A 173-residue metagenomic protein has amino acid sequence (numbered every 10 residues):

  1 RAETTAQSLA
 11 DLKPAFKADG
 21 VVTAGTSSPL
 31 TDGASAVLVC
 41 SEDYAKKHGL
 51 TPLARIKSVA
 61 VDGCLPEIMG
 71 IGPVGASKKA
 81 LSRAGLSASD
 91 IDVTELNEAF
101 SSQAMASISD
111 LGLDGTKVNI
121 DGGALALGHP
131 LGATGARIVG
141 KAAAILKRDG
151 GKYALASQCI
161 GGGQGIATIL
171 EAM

Functional and structural regions predicted by a protein language model:
R1-K47, D110-K117: N-terminal extracellular/periplasmic Venus flytrap/periplasmic-binding protein-like
K13-F16, A60, L81-A84, A104 (+3 more regions): Structural signal for hydrophobic packing residues in well-ordered secondary-structure cores of soluble enzyme domains
D19-A36, K57-R83, L96, A126-K141: Active-site pocket-shaping loop/turn-to-helix segments
T23-C40, G135-M173: Conserved beta-strand-centric core segments of catalytic alpha/beta enzyme folds
A45-P52, K78-V93, I108-G112: Phosphate/pyrophosphate-binding loops at sites that engage ATP/ADP/AMP, CoA/4′-phosphopantetheine, polyphosphate
L50-V61, S89-E98, K117-G123, K152-C159: Beta-strand segments within the central parallel beta-sheet cores of soluble alpha/beta enzyme folds
P66-P73, E98-T116, P130-T134, I166-M173: Short glycine/threonine-rich loop-to-helix capping motif typified by GTGT followed within a few residues by an Asp-Pro
